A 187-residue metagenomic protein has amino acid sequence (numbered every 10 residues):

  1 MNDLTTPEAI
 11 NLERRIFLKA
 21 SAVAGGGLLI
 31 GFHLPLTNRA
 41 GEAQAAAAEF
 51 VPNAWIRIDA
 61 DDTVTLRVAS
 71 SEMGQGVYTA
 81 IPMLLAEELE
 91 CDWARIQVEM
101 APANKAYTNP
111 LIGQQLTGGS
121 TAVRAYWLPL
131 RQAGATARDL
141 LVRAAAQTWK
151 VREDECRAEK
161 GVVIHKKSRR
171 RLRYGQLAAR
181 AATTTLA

Functional and structural regions predicted by a protein language model:
M1-L12: N-terminal secretory signal peptides
I10, I16-T37: N-terminal export signals
N38-A40, W93-A103, E153-G161: Beta-strand segments within the central parallel beta-sheet cores of soluble alpha/beta enzyme folds
N38-A80, L84: Conserved beta-alpha junction segments in alpha/beta enzyme cores
W55-R57, E88, T148, E153-E155: Short, surface-exposed charged micro-motifs
I56-D59, N104-T117: Flexible hinge/switch segments at interdomain interfaces of large molecular machines
V64-E99, R124-T148: Alpha-helical support elements that line or immediately flank enzyme active sites and cofactor-binding pockets
P110-W149, V163, K167-L186: Glycine-rich and small/hydrophobic secondary-structure elements
